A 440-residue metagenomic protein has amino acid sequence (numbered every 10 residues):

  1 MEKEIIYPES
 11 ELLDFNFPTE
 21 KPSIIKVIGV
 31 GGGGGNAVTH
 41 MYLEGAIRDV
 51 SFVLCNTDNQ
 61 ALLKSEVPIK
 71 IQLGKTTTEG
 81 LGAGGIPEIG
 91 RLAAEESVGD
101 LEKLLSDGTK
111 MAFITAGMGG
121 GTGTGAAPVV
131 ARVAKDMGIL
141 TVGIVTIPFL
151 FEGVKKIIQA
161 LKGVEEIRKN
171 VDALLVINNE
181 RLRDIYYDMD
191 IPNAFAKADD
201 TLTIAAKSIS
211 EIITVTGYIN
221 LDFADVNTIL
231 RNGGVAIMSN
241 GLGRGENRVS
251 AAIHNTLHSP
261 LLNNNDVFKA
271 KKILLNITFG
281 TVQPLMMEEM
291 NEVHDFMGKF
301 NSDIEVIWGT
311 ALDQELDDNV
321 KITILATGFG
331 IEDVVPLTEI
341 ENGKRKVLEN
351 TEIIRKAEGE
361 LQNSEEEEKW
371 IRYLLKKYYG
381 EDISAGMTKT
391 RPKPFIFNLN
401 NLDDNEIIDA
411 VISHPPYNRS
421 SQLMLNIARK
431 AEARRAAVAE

Functional and structural regions predicted by a protein language model:
M1-E440: Tubulin/FtsZ superfamily GTPase core signature
